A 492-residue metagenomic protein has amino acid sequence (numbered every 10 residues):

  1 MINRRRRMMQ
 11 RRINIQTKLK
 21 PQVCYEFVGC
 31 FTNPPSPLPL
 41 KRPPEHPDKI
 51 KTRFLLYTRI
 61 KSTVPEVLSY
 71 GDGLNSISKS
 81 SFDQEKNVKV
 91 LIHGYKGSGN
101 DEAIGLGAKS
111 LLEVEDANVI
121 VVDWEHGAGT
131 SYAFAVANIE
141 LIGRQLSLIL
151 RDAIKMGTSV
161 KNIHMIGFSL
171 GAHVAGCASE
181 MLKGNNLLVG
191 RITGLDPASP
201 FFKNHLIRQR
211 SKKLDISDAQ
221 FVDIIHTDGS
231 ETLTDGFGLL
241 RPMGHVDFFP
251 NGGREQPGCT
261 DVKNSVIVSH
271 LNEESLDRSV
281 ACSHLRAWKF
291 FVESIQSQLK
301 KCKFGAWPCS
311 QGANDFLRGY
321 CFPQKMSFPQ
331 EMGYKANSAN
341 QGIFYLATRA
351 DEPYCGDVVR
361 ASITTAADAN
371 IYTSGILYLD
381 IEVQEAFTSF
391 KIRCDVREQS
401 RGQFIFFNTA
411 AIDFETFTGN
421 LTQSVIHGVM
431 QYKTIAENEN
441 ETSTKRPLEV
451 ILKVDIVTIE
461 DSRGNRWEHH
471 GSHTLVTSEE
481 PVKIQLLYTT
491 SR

Functional and structural regions predicted by a protein language model:
M1-V121, A128-N138, L148-V160, G184-L187 (+4 more regions): Flexible, membrane-associating and regulatory peripheral segments of lipid-active enzymes
H126-A128, S199: Alpha/beta-hydrolase active-site loop signature
G143-F248: Histidine/cysteine- and/or acidic
